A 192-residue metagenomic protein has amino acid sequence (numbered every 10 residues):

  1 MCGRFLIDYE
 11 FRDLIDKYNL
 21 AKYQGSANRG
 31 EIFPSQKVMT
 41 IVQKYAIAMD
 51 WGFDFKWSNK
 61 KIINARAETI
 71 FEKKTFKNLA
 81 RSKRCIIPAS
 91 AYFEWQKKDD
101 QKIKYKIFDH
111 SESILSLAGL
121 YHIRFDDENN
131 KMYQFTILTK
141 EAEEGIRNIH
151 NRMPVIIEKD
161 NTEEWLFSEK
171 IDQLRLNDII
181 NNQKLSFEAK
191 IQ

Functional and structural regions predicted by a protein language model:
M1-Q192: Short linear sequence motif anchored by a di-proline
